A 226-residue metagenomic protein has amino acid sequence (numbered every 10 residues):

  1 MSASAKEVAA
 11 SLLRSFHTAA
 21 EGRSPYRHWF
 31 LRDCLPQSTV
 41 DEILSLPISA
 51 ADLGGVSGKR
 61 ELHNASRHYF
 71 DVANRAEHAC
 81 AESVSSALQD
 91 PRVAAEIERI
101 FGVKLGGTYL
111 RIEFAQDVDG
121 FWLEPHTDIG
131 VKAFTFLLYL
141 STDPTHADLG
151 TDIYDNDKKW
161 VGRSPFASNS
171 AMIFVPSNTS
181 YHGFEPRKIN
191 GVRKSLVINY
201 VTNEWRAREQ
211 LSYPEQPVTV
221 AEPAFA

Functional and structural regions predicted by a protein language model:
M1-S24, Q210-A226: Fe(II)/2-oxoglutarate
V8, F16-I100: Non-heme Fe(II)/2-oxoglutarate
A9, A19-G22, L62-H63, A167 (+2 more regions): Short linear sequence motifs
T39, A50, S168, P217-V220: A generic alpha-helix propensity feature with a strong bias for hydrophobic helices
A73-Q89, V93-P214: Catalytic core of non-heme Fe(II) oxygenases with the double-stranded beta-helix
